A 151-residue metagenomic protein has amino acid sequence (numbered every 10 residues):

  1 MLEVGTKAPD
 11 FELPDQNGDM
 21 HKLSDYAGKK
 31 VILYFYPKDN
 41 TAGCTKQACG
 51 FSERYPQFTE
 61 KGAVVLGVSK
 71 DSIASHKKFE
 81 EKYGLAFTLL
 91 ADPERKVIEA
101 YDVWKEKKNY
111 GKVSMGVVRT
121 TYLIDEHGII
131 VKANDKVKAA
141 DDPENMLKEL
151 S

Functional and structural regions predicted by a protein language model:
M1-S151: Chalcogenol-based redox active-site neighborhoods
